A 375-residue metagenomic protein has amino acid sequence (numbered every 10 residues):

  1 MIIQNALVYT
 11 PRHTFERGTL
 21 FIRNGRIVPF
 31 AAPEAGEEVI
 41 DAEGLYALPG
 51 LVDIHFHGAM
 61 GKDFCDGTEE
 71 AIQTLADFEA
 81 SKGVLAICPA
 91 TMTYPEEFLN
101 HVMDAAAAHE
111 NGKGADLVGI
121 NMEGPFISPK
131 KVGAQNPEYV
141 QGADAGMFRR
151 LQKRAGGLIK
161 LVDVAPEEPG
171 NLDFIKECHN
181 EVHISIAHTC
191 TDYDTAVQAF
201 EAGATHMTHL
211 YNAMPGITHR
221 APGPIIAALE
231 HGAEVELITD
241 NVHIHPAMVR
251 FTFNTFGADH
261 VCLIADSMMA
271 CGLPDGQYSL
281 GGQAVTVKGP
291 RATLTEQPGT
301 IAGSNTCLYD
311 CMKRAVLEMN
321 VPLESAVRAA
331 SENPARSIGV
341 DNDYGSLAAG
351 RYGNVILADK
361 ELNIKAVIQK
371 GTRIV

Functional and structural regions predicted by a protein language model:
M1-L48: Histidine-rich, glycine-flanked metal-binding segment
A6, R336, S346-V375: C-terminal cap of metal-dependent C-N hydrolases
G44, M122, C178, M207 (+2 more regions): Conserved, mostly hydrophobic/aromatic
Y46, I54, F64-D116, E138-R154 (+1 more regions): Alpha-helical scaffold segments that flank or form the walls of functional sites
H57, Q73-V102, A115-S128, A155-E167 (+4 more regions): Divalent metal-dependent hydrolysis catalytic cores, especially in the metallo-beta-lactamase
D77-C88, S128-G156, Q198-L210, A221-E234 (+1 more regions): Active-site gating loops and adjacent loop-to-helix segments of metal-dependent hydrolytic enzymes
K153-P274: Active-site core of metal-dependent hydrolases
P224-V235, F253-A265, C271-R351, V355-L357: His/Asp/Glu-enriched, well-ordered alpha-helical/loop segment that forms or immediately abuts the divalent-metal
